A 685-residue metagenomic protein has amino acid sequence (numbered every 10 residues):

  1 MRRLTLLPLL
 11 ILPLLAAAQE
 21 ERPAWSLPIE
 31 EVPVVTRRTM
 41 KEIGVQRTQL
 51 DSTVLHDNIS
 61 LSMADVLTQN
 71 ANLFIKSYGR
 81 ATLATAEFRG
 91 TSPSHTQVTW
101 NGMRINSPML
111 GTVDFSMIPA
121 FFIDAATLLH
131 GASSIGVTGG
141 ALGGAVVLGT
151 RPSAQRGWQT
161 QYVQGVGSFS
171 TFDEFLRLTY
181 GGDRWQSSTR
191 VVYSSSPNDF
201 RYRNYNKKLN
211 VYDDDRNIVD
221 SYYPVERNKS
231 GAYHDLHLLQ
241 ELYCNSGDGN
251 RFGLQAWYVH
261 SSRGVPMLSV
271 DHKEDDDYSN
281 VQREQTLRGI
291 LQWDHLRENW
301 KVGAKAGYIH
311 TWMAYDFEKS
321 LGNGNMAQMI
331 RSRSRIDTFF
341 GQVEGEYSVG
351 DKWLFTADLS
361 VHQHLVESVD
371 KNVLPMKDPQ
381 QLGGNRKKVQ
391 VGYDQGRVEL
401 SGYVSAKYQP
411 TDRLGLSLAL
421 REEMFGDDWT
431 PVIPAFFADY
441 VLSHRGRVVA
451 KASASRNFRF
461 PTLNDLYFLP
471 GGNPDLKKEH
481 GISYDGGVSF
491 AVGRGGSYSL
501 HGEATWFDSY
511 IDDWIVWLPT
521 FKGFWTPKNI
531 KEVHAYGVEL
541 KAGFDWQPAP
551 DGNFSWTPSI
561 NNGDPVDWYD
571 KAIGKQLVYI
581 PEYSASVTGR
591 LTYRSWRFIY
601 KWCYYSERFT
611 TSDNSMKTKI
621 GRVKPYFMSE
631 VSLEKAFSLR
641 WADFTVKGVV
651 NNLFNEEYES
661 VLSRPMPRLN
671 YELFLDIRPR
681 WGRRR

Functional and structural regions predicted by a protein language model:
Q19-H56, P93: Short, acidic, small-residue-rich periplasmic hinge/interaction motif at the N-terminus of Gram-negative outer-membrane
E31, M63-V66, A84-E87, T99 (+4 more regions): N-terminal periplasmic accessory domains that precede and gate Gram-negative outer-membrane beta-barrel machines
A64-S107: Extracytoplasmic beta-strand/coil segments of soluble accessory domains associated with Gram-negative outer-membrane
M103-G131, P470: Short acidic/polar hinge/loop motifs at secondary-structure boundaries that mediate gating or recognition
R156, T179-N280: Periplasmic-side early beta-strands and strand-to-turn transitions of outer-membrane beta-barrels
L242-S261, Q282-W429, V441-H444, G502-W506 (+2 more regions): Face-selective signature of the C-terminal outer-membrane beta-barrel domain
N299-F317, E367, S443, V449-K451 (+3 more regions): Membrane-embedded beta-barrel scaffold of Gram-negative outer-membrane proteins
Q409-L416, W506-Y510, N529-S612: Gram-negative outer-membrane beta-barrel transporters
